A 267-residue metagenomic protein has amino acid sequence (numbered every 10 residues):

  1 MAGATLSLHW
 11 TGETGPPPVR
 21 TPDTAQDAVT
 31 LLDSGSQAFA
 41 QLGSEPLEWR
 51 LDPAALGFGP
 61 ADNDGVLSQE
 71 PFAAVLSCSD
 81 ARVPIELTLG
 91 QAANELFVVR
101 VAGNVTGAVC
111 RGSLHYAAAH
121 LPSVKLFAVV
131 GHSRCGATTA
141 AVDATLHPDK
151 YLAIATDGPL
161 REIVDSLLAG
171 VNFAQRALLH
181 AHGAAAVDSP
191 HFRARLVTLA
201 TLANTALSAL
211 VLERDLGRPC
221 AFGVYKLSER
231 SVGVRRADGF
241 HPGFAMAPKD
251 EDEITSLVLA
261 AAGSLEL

Functional and structural regions predicted by a protein language model:
M1-S68, A93-N94, G103-G112, A119-V124 (+1 more regions): Divalent-metal-activated hydrolytic enzyme cores
T30, A40, L76-S77, L87: Non-catalytic terminal/interface segments that mediate subunit docking, oligomerization, and allosteric communication
E70-F72: Glycine/small-residue-rich phosphate/adenosyl-binding loop
L76-V83, A102-V105, H132-C135: Short glycine-enriched loops at secondary-structure junctions
S79-R100: Catalytic core of membrane glycerolipid acyltransferases/transacylases, capturing the structured, soluble-facing
P84-E86, S113-Y116: Short, hydrophobic/aromatic alpha-helical segments in well-folded domains
V129: Conserved functional hotspot residues or short segments at active or partner-binding sites across diverse domains
